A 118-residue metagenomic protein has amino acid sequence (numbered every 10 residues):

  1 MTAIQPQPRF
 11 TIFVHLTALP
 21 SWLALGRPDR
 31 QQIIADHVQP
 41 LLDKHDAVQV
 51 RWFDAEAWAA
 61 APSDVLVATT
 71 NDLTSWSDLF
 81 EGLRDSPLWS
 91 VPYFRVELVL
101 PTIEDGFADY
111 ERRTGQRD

Functional and structural regions predicted by a protein language model:
M1-P62, N71-S77, L100-D118: Short S/T/G/P-rich N-terminal loop/turn motif that feeds into the first structured element of a domain
L66: Conserved, mostly hydrophobic/aromatic
S75-D85: Helical (often loop-to-helix) elements that flank the catalytic cores of nucleotide-handling enzymes
L83-Y93: A common structural junction motif
V91-V96, D105: Conserved His + Asp/Glu catalytic blocks
